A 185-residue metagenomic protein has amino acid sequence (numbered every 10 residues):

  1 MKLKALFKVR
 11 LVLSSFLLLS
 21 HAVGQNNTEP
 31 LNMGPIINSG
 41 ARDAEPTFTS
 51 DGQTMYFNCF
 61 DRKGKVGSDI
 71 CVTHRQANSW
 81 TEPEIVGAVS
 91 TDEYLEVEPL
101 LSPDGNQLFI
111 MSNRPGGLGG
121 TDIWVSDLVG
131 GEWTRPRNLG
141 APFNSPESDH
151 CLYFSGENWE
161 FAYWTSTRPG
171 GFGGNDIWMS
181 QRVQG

Functional and structural regions predicted by a protein language model:
K2-V12: Bacterial N-terminal signal peptides that target proteins for export
L3, A22-G24: Residue-level recognition of alpha-helix boundary/capping or hinge positions
R10-S20: Bacterial N-terminal signal peptides
G24-G185: Short, conserved micro-motifs composed of acidic
